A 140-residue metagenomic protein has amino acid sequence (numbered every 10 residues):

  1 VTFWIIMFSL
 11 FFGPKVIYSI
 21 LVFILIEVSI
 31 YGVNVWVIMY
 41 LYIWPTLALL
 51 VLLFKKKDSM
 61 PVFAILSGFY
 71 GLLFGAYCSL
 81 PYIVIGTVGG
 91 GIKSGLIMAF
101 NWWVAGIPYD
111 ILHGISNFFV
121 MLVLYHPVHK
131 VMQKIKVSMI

Functional and structural regions predicted by a protein language model:
V1-F11, K15-L25: Hydrophobic transmembrane alpha-helices
V1-I5, Y40-L47, V120: Hydrophobic core segments of transmembrane alpha-helices in multi-pass, intramembrane catalytic enzymes
F3-I6, V28-G32, A48, G75 (+1 more regions): Hydrophobic transmembrane alpha-helices of multi-pass small-molecule transporters
I5-M7, F11, T46-L53, G71-L72: Alpha-helical transmembrane segments and their membrane-interface exit regions
I17-V28, V62-L72: Central hydrophobic cores of alpha-helical transmembrane segments in multi-pass integral membrane proteins
V22-K57: Interfacial aromatic-anchored transmembrane helix boundaries in multi-pass membrane proteins
N34-M39, L53-I140: Membrane-embedded alpha-helical hairpins and interfacial helices in multi-pass inner-membrane proteins
